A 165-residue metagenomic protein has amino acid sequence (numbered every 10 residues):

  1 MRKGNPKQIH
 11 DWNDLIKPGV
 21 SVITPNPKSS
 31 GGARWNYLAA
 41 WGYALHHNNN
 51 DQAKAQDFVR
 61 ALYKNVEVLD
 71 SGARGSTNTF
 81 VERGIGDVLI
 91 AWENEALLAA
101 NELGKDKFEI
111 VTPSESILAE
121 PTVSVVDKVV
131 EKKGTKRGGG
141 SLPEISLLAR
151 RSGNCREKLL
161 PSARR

Functional and structural regions predicted by a protein language model:
M1-H46: A conserved helix-loop-strand patch within extracytoplasmic ligand-binding domains of the periplasmic binding
G4-K7, P27-G32, N94-L97, E115-L118 (+1 more regions): Solvent-exposed loop/turn segments at secondary-structure junctions within structured extracellular/periplasmic domains
P6, P27-R34, A53, S71 (+2 more regions): Soluble non-cytosolic domains of exported or imported proteins
N13, L38, G42, R60 (+5 more regions): Solvent-exposed, polar/charged alpha-helical surfaces in well-ordered, non-transmembrane soluble domains, broadly
D14-K17, G31, V81-G84, E102-G104 (+2 more regions): Extracellular/periplasmic catalytic domains that process cell-envelope and extracellular macromolecules
V20, A119-V123: Small-molecule pocket liners
H47-S114: Ligand-binding pocket segment of bilobal, Venus flytrap-like solute-binding proteins
V130-R165: Extracellular/periplasmic juxtamembrane helices and adjacent flexible linkers that interface with membrane partners
